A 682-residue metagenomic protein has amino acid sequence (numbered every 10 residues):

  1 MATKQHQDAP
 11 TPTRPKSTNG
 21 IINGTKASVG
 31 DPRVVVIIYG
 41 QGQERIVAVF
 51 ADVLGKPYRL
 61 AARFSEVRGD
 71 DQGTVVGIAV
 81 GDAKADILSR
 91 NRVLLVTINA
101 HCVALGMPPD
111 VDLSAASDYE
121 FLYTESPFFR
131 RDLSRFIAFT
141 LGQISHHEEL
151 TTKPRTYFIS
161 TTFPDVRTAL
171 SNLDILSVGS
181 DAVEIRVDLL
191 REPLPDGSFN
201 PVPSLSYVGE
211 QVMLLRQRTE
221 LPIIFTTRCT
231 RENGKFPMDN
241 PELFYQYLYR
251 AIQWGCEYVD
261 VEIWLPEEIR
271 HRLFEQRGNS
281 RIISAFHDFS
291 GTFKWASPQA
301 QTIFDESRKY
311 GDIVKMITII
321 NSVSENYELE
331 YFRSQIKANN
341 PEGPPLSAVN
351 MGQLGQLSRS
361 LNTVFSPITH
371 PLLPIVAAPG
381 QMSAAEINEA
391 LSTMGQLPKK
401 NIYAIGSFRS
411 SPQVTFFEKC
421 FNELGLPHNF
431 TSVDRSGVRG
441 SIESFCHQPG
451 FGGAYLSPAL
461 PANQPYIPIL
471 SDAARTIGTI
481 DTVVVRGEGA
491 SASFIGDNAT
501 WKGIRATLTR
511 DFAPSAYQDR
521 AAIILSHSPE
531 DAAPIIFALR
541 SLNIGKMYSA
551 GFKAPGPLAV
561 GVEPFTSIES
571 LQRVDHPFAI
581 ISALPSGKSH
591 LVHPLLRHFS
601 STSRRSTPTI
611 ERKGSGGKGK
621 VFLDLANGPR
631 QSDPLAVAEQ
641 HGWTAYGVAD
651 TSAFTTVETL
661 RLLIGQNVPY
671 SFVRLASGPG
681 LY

Functional and structural regions predicted by a protein language model:
A2-I223, T227-N233, M238, Y247-Q253 (+3 more regions): Alpha/beta catalytic barrel-like cores
I38-R45, N401-R409, A492-K502, L508-G556: Glycine-rich adenosine-cofactor-binding loop
V67-R92, W264-N401: Catalytic alpha/beta core domains of metabolic enzymes, predominantly
G81, T162, A182-L190, P201 (+7 more regions): Catalytic beta/alpha-barrel core
D86-N91, R216, F274-R277, A516-Y517 (+2 more regions): Short, conserved loop/helix-junction motifs that constitute active-site signature segments in enzyme catalytic cores
K400-A513, P629-V637: Phosphate/diphosphate ligand-binding glycine-rich loop within oxidoreductases
A513, G616-Y682: Adenosine-phosphate binding glycine-rich loop
G561-Y646: Rossmann-like adenosine-cofactor binding region
